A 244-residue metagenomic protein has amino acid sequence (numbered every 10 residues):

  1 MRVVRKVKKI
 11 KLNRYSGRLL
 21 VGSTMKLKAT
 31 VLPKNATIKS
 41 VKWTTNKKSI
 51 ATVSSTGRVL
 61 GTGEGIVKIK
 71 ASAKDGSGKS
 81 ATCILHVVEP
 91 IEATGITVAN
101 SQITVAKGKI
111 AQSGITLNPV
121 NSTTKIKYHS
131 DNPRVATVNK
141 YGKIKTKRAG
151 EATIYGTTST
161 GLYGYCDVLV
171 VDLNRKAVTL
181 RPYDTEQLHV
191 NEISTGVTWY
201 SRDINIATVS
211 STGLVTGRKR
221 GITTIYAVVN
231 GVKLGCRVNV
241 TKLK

Functional and structural regions predicted by a protein language model:
M1-K244: Extracytoplasmic soluble-region selector
